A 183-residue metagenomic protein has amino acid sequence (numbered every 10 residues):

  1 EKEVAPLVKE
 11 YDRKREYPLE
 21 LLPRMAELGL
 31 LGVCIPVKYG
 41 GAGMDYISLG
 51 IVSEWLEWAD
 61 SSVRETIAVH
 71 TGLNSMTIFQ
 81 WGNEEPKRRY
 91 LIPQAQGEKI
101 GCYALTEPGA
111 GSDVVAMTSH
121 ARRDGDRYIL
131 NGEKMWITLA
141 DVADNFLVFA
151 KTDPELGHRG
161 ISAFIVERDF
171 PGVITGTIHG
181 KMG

Functional and structural regions predicted by a protein language model:
E1-A68, E85-Q96, I100, G109 (+2 more regions): Amphipathic, small/basic residue-rich leader segments at the start of a protein or domain
K38-G40, T106-A110, M135-W136, K151-P154 (+1 more regions): Short beta-turn/strand-loop junction motif enriched in small, turn-promoting residues
H70, P93-A95, G111-V114, R122-R123 (+4 more regions): Solvent-exposed alpha-helices and their adjacent loops that cap or buttress functional pockets in soluble metabolic
G72-W81: Helix-loop "lid/cap" segments that line or gate small-molecule binding pockets
A116-T118, D169-G183: Flexible, small-/acidic-enriched active-site or ligand-binding loops
T118-H120, F149: Conserved beta-strand residues within beta-sheet cores
R127-G176: A short core secondary-structure module
